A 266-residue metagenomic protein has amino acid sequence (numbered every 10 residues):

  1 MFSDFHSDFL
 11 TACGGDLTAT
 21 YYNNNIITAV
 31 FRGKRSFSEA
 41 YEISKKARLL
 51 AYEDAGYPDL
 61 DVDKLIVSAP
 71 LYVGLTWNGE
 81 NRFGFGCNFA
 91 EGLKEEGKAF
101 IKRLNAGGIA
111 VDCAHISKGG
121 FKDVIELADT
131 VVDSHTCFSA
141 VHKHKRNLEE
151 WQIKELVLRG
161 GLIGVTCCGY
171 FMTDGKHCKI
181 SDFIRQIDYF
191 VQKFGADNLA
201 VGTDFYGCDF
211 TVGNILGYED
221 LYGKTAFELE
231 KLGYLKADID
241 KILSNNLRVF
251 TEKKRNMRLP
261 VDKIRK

Functional and structural regions predicted by a protein language model:
M1-T166, Y170-T173, I184, Y189-V191 (+4 more regions): Extended, charged catalytic domains and RNA/DNA-binding interfaces, predominantly in divalent-metal-using enzymes
D123, A200-G202, D240-S244: Beta-strand segments within the central parallel beta-sheet cores of soluble alpha/beta enzyme folds
F138, G207, V249: Active-site micro-motifs of SAM-dependent methyltransferase domains
C167, F194-Y218: Short acidic/histidine-rich active-site segments
H177, S181, L216-D220: Soluble non-cytosolic domains of exported or imported proteins
G217-K266: Mid-to-C-terminal alpha-helical segments outside catalytic/metal-binding sites
